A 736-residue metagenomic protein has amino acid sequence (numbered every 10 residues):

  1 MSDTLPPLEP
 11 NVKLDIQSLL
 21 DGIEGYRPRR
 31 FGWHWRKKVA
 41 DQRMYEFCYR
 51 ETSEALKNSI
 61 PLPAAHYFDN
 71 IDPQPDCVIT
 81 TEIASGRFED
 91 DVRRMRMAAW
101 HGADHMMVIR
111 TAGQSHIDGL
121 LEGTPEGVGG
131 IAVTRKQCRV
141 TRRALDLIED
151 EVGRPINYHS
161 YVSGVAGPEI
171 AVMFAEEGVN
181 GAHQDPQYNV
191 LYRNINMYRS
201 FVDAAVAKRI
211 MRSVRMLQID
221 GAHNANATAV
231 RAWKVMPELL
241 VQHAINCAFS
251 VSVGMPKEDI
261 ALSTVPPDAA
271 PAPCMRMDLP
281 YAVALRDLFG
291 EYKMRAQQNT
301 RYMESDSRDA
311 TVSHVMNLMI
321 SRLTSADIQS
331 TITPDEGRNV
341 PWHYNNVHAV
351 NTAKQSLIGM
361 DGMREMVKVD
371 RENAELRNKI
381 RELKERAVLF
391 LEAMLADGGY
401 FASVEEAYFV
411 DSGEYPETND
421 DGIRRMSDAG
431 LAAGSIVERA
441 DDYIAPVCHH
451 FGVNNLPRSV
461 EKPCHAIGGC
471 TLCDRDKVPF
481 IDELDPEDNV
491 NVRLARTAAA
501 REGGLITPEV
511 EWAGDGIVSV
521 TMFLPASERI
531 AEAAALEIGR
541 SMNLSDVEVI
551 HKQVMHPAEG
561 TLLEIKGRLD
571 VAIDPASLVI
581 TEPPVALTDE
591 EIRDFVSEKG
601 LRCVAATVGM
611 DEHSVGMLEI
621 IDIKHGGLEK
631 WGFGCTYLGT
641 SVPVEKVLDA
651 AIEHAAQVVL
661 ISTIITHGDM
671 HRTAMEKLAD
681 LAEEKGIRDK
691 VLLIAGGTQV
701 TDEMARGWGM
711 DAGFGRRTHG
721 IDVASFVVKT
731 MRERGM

Functional and structural regions predicted by a protein language model:
S2-D3, G22-A40, S115, N339 (+1 more regions): Domain-level signal for soluble alpha/beta catalytic cores
I16-R27, D76-R93, P155-A166, A229-K234 (+4 more regions): Active-site mouth loops of central-metabolism enzymes
E24-R27, F31-Y67, V78-H101, H105-L240 (+5 more regions): Active-site beta->alpha loop and helix N-cap motifs at the rims of alpha/beta catalytic domains
N70-I83, D150-V162, R215-M216, F289-R301 (+3 more regions): Short beta-strand/loop segments at the ligand-binding rim of alpha/beta enzyme cores
A98, S321, H613: Conserved, mostly hydrophobic/aromatic
G102-S115, E177-N194, N317-V340, T663-I665 (+1 more regions): Glycine-rich phosphate-binding active-site loops on the catalytic face of alpha/beta enzymes
D118-G127, N194-A207, P334-D361, V723-M736: C-terminal helical cap(s) of enzyme catalytic domains, especially alpha/beta-barrels
G129-G130, L145-D146, H159-V162, H183 (+1 more regions): Catalytic alpha/beta core domains of metabolic enzymes, predominantly
